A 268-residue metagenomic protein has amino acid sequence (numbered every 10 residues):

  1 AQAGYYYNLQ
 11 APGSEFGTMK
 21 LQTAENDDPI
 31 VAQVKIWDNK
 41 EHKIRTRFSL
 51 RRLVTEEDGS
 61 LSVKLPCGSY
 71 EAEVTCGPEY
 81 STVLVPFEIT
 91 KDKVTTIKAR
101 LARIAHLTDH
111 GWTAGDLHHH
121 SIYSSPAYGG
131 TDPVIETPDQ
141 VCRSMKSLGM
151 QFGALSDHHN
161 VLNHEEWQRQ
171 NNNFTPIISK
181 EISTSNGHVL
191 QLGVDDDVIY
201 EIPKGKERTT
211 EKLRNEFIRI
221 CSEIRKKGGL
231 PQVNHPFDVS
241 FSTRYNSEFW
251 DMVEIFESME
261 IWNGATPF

Functional and structural regions predicted by a protein language model:
Q2-G4, G77-V83: Short acidic/polar inter-strand loop motif in beta-rich domains
A3-G13, K20, E88-L107: Extracellular beta-sheet/turn segments enriched in Thr/Pro/Gly and aliphatic residues
G17-N26, V34, A99: A short, amphipathic beta-strand motif
E25, C76-P78, R103: Surface-exposed loop/turn motifs at beta-strand-loop junctions within extracellular Ig-like and Fibronectin type III
V34, E56-V63, Y70, I97-A99: Glycine-centered loop-to-beta-strand initiation motif
D38-L65: Short, acidic Ser/Thr/Gly-rich low-complexity loop/linker segments typical of extracellular and cell-surface proteins
C67-G77: A short, solvent-exposed beta-strand micro-motif common in secreted/extracellular proteins
A105-N234, F241, E254, E260-G264 (+1 more regions): A metal-dependent hydrolase metal-coordination microenvironment
